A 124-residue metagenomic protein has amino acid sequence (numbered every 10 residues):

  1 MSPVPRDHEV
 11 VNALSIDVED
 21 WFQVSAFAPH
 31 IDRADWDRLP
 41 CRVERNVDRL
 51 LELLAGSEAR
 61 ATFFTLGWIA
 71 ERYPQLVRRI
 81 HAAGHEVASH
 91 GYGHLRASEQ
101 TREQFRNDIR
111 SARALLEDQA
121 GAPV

Functional and structural regions predicted by a protein language model:
M1-V124: Catalytic alpha-helical scaffold of carbohydrate-active enzymes acting on polysaccharides/glycoconjugates
